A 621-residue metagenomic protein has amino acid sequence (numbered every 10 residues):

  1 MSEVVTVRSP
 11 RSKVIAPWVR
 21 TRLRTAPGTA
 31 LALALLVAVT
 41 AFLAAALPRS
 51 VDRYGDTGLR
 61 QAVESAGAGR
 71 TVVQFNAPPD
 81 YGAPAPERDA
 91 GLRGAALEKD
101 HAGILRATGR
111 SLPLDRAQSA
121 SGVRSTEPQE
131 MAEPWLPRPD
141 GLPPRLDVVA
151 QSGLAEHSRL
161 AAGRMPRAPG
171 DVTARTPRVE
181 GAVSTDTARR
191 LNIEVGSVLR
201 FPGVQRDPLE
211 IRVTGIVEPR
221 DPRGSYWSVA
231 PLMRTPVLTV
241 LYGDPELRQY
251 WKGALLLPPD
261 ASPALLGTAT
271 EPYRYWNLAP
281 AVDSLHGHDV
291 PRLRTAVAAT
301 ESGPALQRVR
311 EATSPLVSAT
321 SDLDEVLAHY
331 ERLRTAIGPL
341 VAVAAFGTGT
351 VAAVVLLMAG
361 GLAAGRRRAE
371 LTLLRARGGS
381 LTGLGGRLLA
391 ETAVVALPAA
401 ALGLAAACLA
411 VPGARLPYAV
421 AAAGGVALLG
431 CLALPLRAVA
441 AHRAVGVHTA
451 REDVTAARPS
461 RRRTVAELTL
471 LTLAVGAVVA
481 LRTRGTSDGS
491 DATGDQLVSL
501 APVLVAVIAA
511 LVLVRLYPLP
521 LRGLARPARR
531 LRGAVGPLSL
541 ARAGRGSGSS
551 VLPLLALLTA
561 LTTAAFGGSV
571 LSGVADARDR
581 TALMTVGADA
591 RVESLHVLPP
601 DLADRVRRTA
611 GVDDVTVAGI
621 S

Functional and structural regions predicted by a protein language model:
M1-A44, E452-L470, V514-T563: N-terminal Sec/SRP start-transfer signal
M1-T350, T486-S499, V512, A582-A590: Membrane transport/envelope proteins' first extracytoplasmic loop
F346-A353, A414-L434, G494-L511: Alpha-helical transmembrane segments
G347, A390-R415: Hydrophobic alpha-helical transmembrane segments that constitute the membrane-spanning cores of multi-pass membrane
V354-A393, D453: Interfacial "coupling" helices/loops that link adjacent transmembrane helices in transporter permeases
R367-L374, L381, L436-A456, P518 (+2 more regions): Cytoplasmic membrane-interface regions of multi-pass membrane proteins
G403-R463, T472-S487, V514-R515: C-terminal membrane-exit region of the final transmembrane helix in multipass inner-membrane proteins
G485-S621: Juxtamembrane segments of multi-pass membrane proteins
